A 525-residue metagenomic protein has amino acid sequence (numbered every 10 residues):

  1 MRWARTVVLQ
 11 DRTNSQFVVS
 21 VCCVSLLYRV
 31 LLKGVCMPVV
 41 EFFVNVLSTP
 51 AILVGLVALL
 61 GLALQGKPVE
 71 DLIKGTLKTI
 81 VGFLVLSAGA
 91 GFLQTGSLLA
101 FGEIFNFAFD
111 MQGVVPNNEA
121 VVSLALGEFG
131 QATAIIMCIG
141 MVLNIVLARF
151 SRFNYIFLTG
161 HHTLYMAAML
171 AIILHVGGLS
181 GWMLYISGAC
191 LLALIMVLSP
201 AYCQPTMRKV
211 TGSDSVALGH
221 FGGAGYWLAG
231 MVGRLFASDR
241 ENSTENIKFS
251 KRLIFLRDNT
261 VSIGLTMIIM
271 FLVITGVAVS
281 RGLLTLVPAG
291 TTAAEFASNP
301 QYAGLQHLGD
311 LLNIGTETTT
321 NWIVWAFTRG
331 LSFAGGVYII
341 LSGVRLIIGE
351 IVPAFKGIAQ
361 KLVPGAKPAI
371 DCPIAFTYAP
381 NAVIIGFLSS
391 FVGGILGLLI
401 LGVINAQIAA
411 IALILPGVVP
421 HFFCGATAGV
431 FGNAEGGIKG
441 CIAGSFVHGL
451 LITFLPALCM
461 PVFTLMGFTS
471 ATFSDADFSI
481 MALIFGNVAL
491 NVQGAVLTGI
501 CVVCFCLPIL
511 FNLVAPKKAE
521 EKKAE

Functional and structural regions predicted by a protein language model:
N14-C36: Short, Lys/Arg-enriched N-terminal segments with co-localized hydrophobic residues within the first ~10-30 amino acids
M37-S87, I135, I139, L143-I358 (+2 more regions): Signature of multi-pass transmembrane helix bundles
K74-A217, V383-F391, I395-T469: Early transmembrane hairpin of solute transport permeases
G113-A125, P364-A379: Short membrane-interface loop/juxtamembrane segments of multi-pass integral membrane proteins
